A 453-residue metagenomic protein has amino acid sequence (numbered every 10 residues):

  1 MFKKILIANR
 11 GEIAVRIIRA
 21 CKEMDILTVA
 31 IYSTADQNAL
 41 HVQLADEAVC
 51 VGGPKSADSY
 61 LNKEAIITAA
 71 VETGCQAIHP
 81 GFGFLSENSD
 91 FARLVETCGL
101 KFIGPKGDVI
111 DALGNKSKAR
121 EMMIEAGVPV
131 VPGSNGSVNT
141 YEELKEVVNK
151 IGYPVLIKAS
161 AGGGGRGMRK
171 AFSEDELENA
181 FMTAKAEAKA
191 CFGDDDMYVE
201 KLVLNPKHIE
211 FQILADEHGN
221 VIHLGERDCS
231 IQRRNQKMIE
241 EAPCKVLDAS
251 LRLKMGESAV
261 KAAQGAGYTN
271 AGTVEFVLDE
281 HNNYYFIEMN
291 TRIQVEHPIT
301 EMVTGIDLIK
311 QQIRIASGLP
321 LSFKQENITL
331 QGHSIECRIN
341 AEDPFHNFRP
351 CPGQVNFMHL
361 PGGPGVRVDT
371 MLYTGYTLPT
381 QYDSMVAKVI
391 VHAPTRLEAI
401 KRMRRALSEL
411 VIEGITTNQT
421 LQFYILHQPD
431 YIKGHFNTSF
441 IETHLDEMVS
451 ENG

Functional and structural regions predicted by a protein language model:
M1-E125, V138-E146: ATP-binding N-terminal substructure of ATP-dependent carboxylate-amine bond-forming enzymes
I7-E23, A48, V71-T73, E96 (+4 more regions): ATP-dependent carboxylate activation and anion-phosphoryl transfer catalytic cores that bind Mg-ATP to form
S59, F84, A112, S137 (+4 more regions): Alpha-helix initiation/capping motif
G133-S134: Conserved beta3 strand of the protein kinase N-lobe
V147-L156: Acidic/histidine-enriched active-site and ligand-binding environments that engage anionic O-linkages
G165-G167: A short acidic, helix-capping loop that chelates divalent metal ions and anchors anionic groups
